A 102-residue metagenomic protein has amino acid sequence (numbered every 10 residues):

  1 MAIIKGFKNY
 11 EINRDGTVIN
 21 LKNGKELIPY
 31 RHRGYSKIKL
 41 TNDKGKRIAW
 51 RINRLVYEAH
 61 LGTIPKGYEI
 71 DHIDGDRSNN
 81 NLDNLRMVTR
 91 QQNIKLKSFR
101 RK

Functional and structural regions predicted by a protein language model:
M1-E69, D74-K102: Conserved recognition-core residues within compact binding domains
